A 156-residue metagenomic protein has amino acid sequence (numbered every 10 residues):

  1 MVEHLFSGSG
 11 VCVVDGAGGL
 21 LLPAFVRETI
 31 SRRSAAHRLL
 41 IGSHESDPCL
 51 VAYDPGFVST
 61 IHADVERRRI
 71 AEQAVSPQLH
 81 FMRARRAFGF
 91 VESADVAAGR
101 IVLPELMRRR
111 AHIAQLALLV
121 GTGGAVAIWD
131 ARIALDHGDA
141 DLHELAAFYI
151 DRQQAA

Functional and structural regions predicted by a protein language model:
M1-R32: The feature marks the first
H4-F6, S34, A87, A111-H112: Short solvent-exposed loop/turn micro-motifs enriched in small/polar/acidic residues
G18-L22, V26, A52, G99-L103 (+2 more regions): Short, structured motif recognition centered on aromatic/hydrophobic residues
F25-I70: Acidic (E/D-rich), amphipathic helical modules within compact regulatory domains
R32-D47, R109-A134: A short beta-strand-loop micro-motif that forms or neighbors metal/cofactor- and ligand-binding patches at active-site
P55, T60-I61, E66-I101, L106-R108 (+1 more regions): Short, solvent-exposed interaction modules
G124-A156: Glycine-rich, aromatic-bearing surface loops/beta-hairpins
